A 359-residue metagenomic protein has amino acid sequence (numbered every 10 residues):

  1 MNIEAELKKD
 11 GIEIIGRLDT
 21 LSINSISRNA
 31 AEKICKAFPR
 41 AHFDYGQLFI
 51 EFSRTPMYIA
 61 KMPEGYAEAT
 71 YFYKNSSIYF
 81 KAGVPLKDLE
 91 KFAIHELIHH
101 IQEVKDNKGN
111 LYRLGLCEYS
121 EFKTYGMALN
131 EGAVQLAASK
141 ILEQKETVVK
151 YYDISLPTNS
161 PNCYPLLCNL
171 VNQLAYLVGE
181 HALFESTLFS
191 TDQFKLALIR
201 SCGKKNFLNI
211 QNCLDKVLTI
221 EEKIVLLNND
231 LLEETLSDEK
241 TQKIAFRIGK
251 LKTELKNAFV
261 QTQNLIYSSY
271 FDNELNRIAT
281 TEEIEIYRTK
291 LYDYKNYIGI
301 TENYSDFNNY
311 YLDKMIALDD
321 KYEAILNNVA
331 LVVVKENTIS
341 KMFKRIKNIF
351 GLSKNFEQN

Functional and structural regions predicted by a protein language model:
M1, V134, E336-N359: Non-Sec secretion/translocation targeting segments of pathogen effectors
D10-K87, N107: Auxiliary, metal-adjacent structural segments of Zn-dependent hydrolase domains
Y71-F72, E103-L111, L142-Y151, E180-E185: Short, solvent-exposed secondary-structure capping/transition elements
E90, I94, M127-E131, Y164-L167 (+1 more regions): Active-site-proximal structural scaffolding
K91-N107, Q135, S139: Active-site recognition of the HExxH zinc-binding catalytic motif
L97, V104-K123: Nucleic-acid nuclease catalytic cores
C117-C163: Post-HExxH zinc-binding segment in Zn-dependent metallohydrolases
L156-N328, I339: Pan-zinc metallopeptidase signature
